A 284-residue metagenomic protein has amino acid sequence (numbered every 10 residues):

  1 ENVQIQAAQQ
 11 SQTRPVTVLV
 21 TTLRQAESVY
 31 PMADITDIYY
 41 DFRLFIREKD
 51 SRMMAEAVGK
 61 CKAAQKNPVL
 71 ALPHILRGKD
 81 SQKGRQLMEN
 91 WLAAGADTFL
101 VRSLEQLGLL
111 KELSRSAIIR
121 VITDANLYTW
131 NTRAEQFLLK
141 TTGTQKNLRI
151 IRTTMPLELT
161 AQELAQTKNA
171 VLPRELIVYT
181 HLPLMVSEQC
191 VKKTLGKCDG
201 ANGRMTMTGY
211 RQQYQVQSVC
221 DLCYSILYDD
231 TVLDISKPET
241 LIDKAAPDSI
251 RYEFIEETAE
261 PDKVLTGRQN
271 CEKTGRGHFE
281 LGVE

Functional and structural regions predicted by a protein language model:
E1-T141, L148-E284: Active-site pocket-lining/capping segments in soluble small-molecule metabolic enzymes
